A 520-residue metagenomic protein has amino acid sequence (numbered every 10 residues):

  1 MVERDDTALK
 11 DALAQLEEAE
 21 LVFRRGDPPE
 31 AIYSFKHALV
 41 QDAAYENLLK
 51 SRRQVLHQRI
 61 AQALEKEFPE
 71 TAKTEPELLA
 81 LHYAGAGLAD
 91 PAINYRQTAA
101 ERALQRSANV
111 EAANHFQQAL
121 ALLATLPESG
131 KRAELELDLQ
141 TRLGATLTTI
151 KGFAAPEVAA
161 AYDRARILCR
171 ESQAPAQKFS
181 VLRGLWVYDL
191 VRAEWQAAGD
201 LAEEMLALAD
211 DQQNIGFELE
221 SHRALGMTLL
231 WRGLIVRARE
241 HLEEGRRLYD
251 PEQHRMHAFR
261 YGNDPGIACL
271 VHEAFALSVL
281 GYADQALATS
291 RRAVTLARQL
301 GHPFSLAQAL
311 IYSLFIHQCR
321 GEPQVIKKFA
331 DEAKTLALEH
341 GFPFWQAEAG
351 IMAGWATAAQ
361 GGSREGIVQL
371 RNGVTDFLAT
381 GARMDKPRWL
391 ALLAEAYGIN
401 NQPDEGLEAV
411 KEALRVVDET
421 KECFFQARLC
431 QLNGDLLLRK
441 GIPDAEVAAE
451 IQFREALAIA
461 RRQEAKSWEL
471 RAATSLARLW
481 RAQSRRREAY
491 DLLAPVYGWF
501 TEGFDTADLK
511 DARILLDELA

Functional and structural regions predicted by a protein language model:
M1-N114, Q118-P127, L168, Y397: Short secondary-structure boundary elements
L13, Q105-L120, W231-Y249, C423-G434: Conserved long hydrophobic alpha-helices within structured protein cores
Y33, Q54, Q58, K73-A80 (+17 more regions): Start-of-helix signal in alpha-solenoid helical-repeat scaffolds, especially tetratricopeptide repeats
A38-L39, Q58, E77, D163 (+3 more regions): A generic alpha-helix surface/boundary motif
L49, F68, E75, G87-L88 (+20 more regions): Short coil/turn linker motifs that delimit alpha-helical repeat modules in TPR/alpha-solenoid proteins
Q62, Q140-L143, A165-R170, L206 (+4 more regions): Helix-coil-helix junctions within alpha-helical repeat/solenoid scaffolds
E67, A86, L126, I150 (+10 more regions): Glycine-centered coil turns and helix-coil junctions that link the paired helices within alpha-helical repeat units
Q117-I316: Internal alpha-solenoid helical repeat scaffolds
